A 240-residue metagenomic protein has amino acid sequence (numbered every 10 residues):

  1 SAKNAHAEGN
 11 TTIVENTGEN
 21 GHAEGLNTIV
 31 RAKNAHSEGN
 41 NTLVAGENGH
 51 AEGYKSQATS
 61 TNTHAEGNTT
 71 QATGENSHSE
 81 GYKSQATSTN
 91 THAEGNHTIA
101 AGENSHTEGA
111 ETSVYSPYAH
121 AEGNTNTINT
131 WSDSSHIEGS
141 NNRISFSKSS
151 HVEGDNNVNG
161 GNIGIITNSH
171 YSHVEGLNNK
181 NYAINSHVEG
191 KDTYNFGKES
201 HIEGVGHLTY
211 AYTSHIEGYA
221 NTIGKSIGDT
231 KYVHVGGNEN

Functional and structural regions predicted by a protein language model:
S1-N240: Periodic small-residue-enriched repeat registers in elongated scaffold domains
